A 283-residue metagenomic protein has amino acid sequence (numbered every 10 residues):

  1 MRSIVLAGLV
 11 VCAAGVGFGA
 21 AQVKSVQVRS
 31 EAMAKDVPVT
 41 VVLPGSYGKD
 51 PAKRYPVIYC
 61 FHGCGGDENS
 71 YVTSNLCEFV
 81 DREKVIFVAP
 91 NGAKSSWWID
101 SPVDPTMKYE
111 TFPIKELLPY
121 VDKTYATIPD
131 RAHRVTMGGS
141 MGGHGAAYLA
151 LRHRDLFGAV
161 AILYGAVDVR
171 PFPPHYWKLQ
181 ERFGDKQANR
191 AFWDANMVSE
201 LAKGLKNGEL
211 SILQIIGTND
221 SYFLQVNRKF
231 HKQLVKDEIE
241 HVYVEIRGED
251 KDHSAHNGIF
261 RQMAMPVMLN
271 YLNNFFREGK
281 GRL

Functional and structural regions predicted by a protein language model:
I4-A14: Sec-dependent N-terminal signal peptides
G19-L283: Non-catalytic cap/lid and distal C-terminal segments of serine-dependent acyl enzymes
